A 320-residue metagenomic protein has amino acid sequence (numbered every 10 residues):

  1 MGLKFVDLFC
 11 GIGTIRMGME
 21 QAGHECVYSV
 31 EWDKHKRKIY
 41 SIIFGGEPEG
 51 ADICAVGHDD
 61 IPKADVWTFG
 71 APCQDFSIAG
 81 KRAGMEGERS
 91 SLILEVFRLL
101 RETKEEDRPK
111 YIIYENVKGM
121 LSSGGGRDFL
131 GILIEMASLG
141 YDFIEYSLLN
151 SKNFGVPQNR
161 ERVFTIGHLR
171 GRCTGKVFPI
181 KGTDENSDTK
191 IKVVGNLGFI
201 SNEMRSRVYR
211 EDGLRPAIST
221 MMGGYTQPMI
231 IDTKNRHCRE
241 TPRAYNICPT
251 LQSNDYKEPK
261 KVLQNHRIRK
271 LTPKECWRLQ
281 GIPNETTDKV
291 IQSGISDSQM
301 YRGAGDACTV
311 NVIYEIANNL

Functional and structural regions predicted by a protein language model:
M1-R108, V117-L130, A137: Core alpha/beta nucleotide-donor-binding catalytic domains of modification enzymes
E31, E115, E135, E161 (+1 more regions): Acidic-residue sensor for enzyme active/binding pockets
K38, G57, L133, W277-Q280 (+1 more regions): Generic structural signal for individual residues within well-ordered alpha-helical segments across diverse proteins
G70, Y111, K270-P273: Short aromatic/basic micro-patch
D75-A79, I113, I291-S298: Short glycine/proline-rich turn/loop motifs
Y111-V117, S147, G294: Short beta-strands and strand-loop turn motifs
Y114-S122, S151, G303: Short glycine-centered, acidic/aromatic-flanked micro-motifs in structured strand/loop junctions that mark active-site
L139-Y141, Y146-L320: Class I SAM-dependent DNA methyltransferase catalytic core with a primary bias toward cytosine-5 DNMT/HhaI-like enzymes
